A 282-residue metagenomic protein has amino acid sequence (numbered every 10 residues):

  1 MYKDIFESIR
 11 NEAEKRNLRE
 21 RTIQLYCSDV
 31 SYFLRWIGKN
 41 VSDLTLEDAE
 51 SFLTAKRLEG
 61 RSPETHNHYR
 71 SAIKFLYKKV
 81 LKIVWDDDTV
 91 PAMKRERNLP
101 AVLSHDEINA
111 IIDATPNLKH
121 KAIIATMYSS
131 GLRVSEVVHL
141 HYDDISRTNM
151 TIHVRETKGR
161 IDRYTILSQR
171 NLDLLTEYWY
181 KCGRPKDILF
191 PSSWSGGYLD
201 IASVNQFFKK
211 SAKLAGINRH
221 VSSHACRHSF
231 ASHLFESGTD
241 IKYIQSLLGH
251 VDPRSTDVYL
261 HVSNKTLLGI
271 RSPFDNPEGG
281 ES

Functional and structural regions predicted by a protein language model:
M1-S282: Conserved catalytic core of the tyrosine transesterase superfamily
